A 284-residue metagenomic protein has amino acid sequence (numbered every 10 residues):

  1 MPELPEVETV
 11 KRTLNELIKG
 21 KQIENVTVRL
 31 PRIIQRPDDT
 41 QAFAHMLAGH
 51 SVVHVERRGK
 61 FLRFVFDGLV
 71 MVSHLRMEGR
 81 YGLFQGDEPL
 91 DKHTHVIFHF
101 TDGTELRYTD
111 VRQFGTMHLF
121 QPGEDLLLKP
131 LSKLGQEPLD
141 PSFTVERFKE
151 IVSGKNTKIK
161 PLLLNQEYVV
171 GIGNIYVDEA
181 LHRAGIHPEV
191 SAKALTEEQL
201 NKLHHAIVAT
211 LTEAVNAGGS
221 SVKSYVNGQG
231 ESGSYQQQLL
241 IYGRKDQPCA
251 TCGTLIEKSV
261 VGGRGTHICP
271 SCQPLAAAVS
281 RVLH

Functional and structural regions predicted by a protein language model:
M1-M117: Surface-exposed binding/hinge segments that line and control ligand-binding clefts or catalytic entry sites
P2, E6, D140, Q199: Catalytic cores of large soluble enzymes that bind and process phosphate-bearing ligands
Q22-A42, A48, E56, R147 (+1 more regions): Basic, nucleic-acid-binding surfaces and adjacent catalytic neighborhoods in DNA/RNA-processing proteins
G49, G59, G79, F114-G115 (+6 more regions): Glycine-centered flexibility motif
M71-G171, Y176-R183, S191: Phosphate/anion-contacting hairpin/loop surfaces
